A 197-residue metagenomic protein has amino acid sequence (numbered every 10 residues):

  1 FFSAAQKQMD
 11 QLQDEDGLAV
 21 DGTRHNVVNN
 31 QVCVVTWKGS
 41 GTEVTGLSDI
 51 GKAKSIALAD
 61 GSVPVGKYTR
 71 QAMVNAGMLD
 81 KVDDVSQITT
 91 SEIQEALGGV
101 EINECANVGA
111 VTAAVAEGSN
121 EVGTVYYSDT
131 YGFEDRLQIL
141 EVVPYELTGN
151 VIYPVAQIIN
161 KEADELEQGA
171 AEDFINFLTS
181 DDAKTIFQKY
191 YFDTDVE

Functional and structural regions predicted by a protein language model:
S3-E15, H25-E197: Exported/periplasmic ABC-transporter solute-binding proteins
D21-G22: Active-site phosphate-binding/coordination module
